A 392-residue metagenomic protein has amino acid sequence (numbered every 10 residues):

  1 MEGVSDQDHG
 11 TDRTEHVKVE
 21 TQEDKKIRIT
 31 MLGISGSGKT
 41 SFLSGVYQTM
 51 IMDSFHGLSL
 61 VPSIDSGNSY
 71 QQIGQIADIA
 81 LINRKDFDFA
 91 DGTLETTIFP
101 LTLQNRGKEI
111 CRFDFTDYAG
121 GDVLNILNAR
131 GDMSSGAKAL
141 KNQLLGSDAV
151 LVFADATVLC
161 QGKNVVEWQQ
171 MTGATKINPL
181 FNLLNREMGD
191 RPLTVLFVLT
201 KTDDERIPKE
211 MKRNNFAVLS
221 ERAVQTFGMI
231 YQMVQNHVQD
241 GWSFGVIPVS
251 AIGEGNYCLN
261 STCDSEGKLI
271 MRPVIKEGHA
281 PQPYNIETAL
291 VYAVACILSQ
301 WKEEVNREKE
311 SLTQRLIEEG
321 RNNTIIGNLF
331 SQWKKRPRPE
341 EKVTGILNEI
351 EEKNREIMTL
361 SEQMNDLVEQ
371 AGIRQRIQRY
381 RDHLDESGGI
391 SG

Functional and structural regions predicted by a protein language model:
S5-E15, T21-K26, T30, I51-G57 (+2 more regions): C-terminal non-catalytic interaction/localization modules
D6-V123: Conserved G1/Walker A P-loop phosphate-binding module
R28-G33, D114-D117, V150-V152, T194-K201 (+1 more regions): Extended hydrophobic secondary-structure segments that form protein cores and membrane-embedded regions
S44, I126-A129, N164-V166, K209-M211 (+1 more regions): Short coil/turn segments at secondary-structure boundaries
D91-V150, V158-V166, I177-P179: Switch II of P-loop NTPase G domains
A119-G121, T157-L159, T202-E205, A251-G255: Conserved nucleotide-binding/hydrolysis micro-motifs of P-loop NTPases
S134-D240: Conserved C-terminal guanine-recognition region of P-loop GTPase G domains, centered on the G4
D204-C296: Canonical P-loop GTPase G-domain recognition
